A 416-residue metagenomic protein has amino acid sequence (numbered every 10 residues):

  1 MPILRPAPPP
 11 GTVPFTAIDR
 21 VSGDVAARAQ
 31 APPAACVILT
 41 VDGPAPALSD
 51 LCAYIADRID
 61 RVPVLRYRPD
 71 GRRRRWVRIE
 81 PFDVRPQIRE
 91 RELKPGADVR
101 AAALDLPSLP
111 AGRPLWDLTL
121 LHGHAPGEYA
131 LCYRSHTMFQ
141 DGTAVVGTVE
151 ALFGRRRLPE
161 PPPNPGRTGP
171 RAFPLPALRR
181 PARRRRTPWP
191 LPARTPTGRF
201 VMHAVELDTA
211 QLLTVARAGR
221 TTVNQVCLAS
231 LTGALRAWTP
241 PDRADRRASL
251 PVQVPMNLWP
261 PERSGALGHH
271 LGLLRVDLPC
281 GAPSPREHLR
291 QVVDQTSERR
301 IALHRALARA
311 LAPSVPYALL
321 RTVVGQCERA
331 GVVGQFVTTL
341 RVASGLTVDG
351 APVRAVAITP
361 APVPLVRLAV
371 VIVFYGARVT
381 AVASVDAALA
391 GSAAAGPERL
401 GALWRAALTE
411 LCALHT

Functional and structural regions predicted by a protein language model:
P2-I18, P32, V37-D60, Y67-V366 (+5 more regions): Soluble acyl-CoA-dependent acyltransferase catalytic core bearing the H(X)4D motif
S22-A26: Intrinsically disordered, low-complexity linker and terminal regions at domain boundaries
